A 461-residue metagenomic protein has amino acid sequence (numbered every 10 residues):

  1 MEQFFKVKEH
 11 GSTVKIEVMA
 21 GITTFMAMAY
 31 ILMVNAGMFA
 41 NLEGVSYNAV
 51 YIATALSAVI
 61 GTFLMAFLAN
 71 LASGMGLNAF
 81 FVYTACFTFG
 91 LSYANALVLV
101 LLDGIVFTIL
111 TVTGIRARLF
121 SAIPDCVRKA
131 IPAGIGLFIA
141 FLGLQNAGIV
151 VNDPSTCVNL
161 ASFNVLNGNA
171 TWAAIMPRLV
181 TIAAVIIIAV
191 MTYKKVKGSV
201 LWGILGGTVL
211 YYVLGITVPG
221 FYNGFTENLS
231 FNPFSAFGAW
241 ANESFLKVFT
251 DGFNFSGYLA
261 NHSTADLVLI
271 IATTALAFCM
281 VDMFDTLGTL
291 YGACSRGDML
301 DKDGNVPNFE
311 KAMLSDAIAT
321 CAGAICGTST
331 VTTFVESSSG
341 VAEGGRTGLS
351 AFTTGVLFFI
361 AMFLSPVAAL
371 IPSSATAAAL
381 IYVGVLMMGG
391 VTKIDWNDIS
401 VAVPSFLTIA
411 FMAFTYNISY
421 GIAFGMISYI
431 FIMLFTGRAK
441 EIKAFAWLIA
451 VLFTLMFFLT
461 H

Functional and structural regions predicted by a protein language model:
M1-N48, A161-N164, I204, T208-E310 (+1 more regions): Helix-loop-helix hairpins and the membrane-proximal interhelical loops of multi-pass alpha-helical transport proteins
E2-N35, A72-Y83, F87-I135, G292-V391: Helix-loop-helix junctions within the multi-pass membrane cores of secondary transporters/permeases
H10-G21, E43, Y47, Y51 (+20 more regions): Hydrophobic, aromatic-rich alpha-helical transmembrane segments and their membrane-interface anchor motifs
I22-A29, F63, A140, L144 (+3 more regions): Hydrophobic/aromatic residues within the transmembrane alpha-helices of Major Facilitator Superfamily
M33-V45, L64-F67, T84-F89: Short, hydrophobic transmembrane alpha-helix segments
A53-G76, D103-V106: Juxtamembrane transmembrane-helix boundary signature
V59-L71, A189-K195, A277-D285, D316-C326 (+3 more regions): Transmembrane alpha-helix interface/packing and boundary motifs in multi-pass membrane proteins, characterized by
F89-V213, T217, F352-H461: Membrane-embedded alpha-helical modules
